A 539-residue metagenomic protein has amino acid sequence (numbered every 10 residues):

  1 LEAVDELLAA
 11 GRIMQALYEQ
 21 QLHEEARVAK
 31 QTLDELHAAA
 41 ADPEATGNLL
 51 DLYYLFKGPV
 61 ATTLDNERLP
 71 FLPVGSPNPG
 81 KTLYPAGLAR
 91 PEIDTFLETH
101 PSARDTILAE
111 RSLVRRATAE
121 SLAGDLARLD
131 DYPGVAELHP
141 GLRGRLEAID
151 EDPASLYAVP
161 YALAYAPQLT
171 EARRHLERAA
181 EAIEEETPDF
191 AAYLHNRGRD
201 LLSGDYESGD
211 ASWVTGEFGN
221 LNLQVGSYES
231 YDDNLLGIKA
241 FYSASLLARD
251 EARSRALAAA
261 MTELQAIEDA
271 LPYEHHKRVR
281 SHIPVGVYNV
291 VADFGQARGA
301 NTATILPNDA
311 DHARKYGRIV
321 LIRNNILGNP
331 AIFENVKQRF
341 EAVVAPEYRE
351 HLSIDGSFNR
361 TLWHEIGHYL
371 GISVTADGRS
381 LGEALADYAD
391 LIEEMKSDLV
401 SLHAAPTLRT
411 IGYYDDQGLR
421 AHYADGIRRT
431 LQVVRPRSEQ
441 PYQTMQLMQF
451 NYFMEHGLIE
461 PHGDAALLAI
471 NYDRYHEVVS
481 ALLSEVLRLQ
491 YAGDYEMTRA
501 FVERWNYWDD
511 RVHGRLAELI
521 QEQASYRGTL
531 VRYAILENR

Functional and structural regions predicted by a protein language model:
L1-E185, D189-Y193: N-terminal helix-rich structural modules
A158-R349, S353: Contiguous, non-catalytic segments that form substrate-binding/exosite surfaces or channel walls
T187, D390-T407: An active-site-proximal "capping" alpha-helix that borders the catalytic cofactor pocket
P188-H195, R278, R379-L381, T410-D425: Short, glycine/acidic-rich hinge or "gate" loops at secondary-structure transitions that mediate conformational
G356-S373, S397, L402: Active-site recognition of the HExxH zinc-binding catalytic motif
I372-M395: Post-HEXXH active-site segment of zinc metalloproteases
L402-T498: Long, well-structured alpha-helical subdomains associated with metal-dependent extracellular/ecto-lumenal hydrolases
L487-R539: Extended, compositionally biased alpha-helical segments that mediate assembly or anchoring
